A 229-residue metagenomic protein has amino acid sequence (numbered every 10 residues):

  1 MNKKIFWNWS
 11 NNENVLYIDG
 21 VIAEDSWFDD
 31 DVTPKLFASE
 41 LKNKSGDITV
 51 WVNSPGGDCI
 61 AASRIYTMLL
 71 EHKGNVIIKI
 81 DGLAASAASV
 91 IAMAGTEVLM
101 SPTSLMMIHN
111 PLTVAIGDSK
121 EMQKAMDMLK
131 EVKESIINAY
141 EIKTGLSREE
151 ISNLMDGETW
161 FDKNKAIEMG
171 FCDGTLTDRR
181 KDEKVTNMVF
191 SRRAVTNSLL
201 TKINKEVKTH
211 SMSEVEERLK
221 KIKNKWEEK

Functional and structural regions predicted by a protein language model:
M1-K79, L83-A87, G95-K229: N-terminal organellar transit peptides
